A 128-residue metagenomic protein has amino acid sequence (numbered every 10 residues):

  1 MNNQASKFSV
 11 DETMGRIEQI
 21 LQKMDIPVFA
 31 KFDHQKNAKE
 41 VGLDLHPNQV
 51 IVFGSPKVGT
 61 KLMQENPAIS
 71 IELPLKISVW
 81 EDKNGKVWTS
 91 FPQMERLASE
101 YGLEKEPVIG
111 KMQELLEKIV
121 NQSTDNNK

Functional and structural regions predicted by a protein language model:
M1-I26: Terminal, regulation- and interaction-focused segments at domain boundaries
Q22, K39, S99: Short polybasic/polar patches that bind polyanions
F29-S78: Compact, glycine-rich, soluble single-domain proteins
E72-G85, V120-K128: Short secondary-structure transition/capping segments
I77-G102: Beta-strand/loop substructures that line and gate deep hydrophobic ligand-binding cavities in soluble
E100-K128: Well-ordered alpha/beta subsegment
